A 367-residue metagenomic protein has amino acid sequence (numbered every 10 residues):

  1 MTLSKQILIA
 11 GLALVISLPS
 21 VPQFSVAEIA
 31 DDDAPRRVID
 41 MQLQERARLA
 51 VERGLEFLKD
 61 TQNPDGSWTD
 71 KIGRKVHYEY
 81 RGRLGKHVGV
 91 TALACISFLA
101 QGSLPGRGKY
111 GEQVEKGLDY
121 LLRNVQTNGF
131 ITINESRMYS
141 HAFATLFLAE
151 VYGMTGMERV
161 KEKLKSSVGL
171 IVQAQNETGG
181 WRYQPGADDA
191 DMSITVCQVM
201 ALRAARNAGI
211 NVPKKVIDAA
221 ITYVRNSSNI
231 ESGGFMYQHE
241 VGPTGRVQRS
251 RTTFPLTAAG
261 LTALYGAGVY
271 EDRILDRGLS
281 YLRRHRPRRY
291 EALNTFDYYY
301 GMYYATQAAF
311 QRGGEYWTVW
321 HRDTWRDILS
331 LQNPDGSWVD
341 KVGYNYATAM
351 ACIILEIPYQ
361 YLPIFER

Functional and structural regions predicted by a protein language model:
M1-L3: N-terminal secretory signal peptides that target proteins for export/translocation
Q6-I9, L93: Small-residue packing motifs within transmembrane alpha-helices
I9-S20: Bacterial N-terminal signal peptides
F24-E56, D60, S67-Q113, Q126-G169 (+3 more regions): An alpha-helical repeat/solenoid feature that recognizes helix-turn-helix modules
D60-T61, L331: Calcium-binding motifs, dominated by EF-hand helix-loop-helix domains
G111, L118-Y120: Active-site-surrounding "flap" and adjacent substrate/cofactor-binding loops of secreted or lumenal enzymes, prototyped
L329-N333, V339: Predominantly the C-terminal beta-signal and adjacent terminal strand-loop region of outer-membrane beta-barrel
